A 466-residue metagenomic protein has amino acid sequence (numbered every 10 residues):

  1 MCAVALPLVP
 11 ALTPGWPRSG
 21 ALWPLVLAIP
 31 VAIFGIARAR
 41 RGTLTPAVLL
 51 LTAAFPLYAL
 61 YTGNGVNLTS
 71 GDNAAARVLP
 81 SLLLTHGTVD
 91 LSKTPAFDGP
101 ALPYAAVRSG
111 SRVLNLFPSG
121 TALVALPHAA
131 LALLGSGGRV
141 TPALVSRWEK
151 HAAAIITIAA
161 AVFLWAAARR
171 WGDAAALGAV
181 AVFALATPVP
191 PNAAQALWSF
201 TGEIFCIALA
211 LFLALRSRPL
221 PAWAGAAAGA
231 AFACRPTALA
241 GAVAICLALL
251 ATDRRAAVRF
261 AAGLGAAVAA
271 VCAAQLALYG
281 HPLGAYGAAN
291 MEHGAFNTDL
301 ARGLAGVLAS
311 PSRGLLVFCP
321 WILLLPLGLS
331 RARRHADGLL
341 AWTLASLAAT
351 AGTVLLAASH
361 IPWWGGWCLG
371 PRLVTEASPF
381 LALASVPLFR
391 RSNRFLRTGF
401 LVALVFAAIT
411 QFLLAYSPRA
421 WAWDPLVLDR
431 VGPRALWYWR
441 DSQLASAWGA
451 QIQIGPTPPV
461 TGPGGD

Functional and structural regions predicted by a protein language model:
M1-D466: Membrane-proximal envelope and lipid/glycan-remodeling enzymes
